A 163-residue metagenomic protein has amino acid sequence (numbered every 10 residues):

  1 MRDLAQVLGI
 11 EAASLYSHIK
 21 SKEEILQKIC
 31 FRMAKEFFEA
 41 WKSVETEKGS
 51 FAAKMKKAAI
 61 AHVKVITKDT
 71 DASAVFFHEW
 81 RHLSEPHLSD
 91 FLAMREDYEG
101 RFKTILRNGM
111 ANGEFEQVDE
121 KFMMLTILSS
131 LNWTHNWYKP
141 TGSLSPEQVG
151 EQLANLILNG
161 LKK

Functional and structural regions predicted by a protein language model:
M1-E24, K28: Helix-turn-helix
V7, E24-V44, A53-K64, V75 (+5 more regions): Alpha-helical structural segments
K35-F38, P86-N112, K121-L125, N132: Amphipathic alpha-helical packing segments from all-alpha helical-bundle domains
V44, F77-W80, Y138: Secondary-structure edge/capping motif, primarily at the C-terminal ends of alpha-helices and the immediately following
A53-K56, L92-M94, M110-T126, L144-E151: All-alpha amphipathic helical-bundle segments outside canonical DNA-binding/catalytic cores that form hydrophobic
A61-K64, G100-A111, S129-S130, N136 (+1 more regions): C-terminal peripheral helix-coil segments that are non-catalytic and often amphipathic
T67-P86: Amphipathic alpha-helical segments used for helix-helix packing
